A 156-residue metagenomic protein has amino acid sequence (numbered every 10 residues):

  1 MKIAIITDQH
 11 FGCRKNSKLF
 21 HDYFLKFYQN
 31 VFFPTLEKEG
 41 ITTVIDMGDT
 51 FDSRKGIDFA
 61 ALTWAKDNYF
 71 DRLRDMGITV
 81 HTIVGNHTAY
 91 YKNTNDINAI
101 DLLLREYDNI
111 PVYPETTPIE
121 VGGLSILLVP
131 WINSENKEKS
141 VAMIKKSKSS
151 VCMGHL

Functional and structural regions predicted by a protein language model:
M1-I3, T43, L124-S125, V151: Structural motif
K2, Q9, C13-P118: Core catalytic region of metal-dependent phosphoesterases/phosphodiesterases, especially metallo-beta-lactamase-like
T7-H10, L156: Short, small-residue-rich loop/turn micro-motifs
N86-L156: Conserved catalytic scaffold of divalent metal-dependent phosphoesterases
